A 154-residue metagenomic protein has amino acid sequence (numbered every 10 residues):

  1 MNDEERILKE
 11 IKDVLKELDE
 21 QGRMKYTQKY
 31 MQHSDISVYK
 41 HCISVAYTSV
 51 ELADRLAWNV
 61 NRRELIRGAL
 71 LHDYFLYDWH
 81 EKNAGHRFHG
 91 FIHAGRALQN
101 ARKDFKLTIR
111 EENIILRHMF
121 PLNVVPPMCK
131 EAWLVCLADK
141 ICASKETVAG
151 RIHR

Functional and structural regions predicted by a protein language model:
M1-R154: Metal-dependent phosphohydrolase cores
